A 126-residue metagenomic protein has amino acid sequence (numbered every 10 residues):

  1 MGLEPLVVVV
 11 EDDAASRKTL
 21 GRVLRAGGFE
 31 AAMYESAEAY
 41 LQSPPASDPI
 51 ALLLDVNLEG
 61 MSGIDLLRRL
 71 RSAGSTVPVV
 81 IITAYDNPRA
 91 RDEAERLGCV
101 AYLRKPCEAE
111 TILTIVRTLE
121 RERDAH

Functional and structural regions predicted by a protein language model:
A14-A32: Two-component/phosphorelay signaling modules centered on CheY-like receiver
M33-A51: Acidic, metal-coordinating helix/loop segments flanking the phosphotransfer/catalytic sites of two-component signaling
S36, S62-D65: Acidic catalytic/metal-coordinating carboxylates
E59, N87: The feature encodes the CheY-like receiver
I64-S75: Short amphipathic alpha-helix used as the core "switch/output" element in two-component signaling
R89, C107-R117, D124: C-terminal output helix
